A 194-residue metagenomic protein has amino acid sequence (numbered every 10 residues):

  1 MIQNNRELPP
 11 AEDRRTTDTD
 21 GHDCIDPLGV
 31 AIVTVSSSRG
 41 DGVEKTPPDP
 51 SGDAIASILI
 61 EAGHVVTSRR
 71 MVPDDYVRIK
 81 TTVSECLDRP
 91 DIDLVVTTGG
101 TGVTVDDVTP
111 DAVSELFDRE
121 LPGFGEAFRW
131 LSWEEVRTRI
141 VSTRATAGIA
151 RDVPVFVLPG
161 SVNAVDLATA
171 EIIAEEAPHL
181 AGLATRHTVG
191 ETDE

Functional and structural regions predicted by a protein language model:
M1-E194: Non-catalytic beta/alpha edge segments that cap or flank active sites
